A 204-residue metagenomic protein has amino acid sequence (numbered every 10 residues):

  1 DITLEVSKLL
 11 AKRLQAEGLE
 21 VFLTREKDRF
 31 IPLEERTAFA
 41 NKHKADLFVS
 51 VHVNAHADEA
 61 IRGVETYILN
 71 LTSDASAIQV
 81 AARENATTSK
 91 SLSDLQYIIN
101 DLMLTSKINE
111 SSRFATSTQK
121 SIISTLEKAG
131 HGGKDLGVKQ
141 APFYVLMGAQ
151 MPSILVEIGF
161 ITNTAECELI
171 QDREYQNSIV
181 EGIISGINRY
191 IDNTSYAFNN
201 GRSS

Functional and structural regions predicted by a protein language model:
D1-S204: Active-site-proximal helix/loop segments of hydrolytic enzymes
